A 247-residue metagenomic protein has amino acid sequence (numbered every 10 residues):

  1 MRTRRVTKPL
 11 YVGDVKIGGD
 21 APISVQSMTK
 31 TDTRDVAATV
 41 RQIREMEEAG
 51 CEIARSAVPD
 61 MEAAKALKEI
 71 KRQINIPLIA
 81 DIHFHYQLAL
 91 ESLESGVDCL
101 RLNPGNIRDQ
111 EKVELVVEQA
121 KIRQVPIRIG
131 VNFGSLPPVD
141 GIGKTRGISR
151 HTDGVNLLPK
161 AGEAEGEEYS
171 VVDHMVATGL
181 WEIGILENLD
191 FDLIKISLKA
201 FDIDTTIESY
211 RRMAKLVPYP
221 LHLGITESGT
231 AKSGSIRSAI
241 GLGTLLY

Functional and structural regions predicted by a protein language model:
M1-S27: N-terminal amphipathic alpha-helix/helix-capping segment at the start of soluble metabolic enzymes
D20-A38, A57, I76-F84, D140-G141 (+2 more regions): Active-site mouth loops of central-metabolism enzymes
I23-T29, A54-S56, L78-I82, L100-L102 (+3 more regions): Hydrophobic faces of well-ordered beta-strands that scaffold small-molecule active sites in alpha/beta enzyme cores
K30-V36, E47-E69, R101-D109, I194-I203: Glycine-rich, proline-tolerant flexible connector loops at the mouths of alpha/beta enzymes
M46, R55-S95: N-terminal active-site wall of soluble small-molecule enzyme domains
M61-A80, L115-I127, M213-Y219: Alpha-helix-loop-beta-strand connector modules within alpha/beta enzyme cores
I107-G147, H151-G154, G166-D192: Conserved anion-binding
K144, N156, K160, G166-Y247: Catalytic alpha/beta core domains of metabolic enzymes, predominantly
